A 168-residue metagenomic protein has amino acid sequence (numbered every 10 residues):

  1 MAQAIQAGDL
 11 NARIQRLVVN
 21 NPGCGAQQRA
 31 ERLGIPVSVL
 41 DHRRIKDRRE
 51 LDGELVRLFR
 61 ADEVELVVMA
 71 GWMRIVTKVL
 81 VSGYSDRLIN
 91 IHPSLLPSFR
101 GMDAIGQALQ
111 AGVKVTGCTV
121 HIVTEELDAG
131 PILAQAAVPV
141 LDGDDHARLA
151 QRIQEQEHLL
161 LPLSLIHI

Functional and structural regions predicted by a protein language model:
M1-G25, R29: N-terminal Rossmann-like dinucleotide-binding module
V37-S38, L66, L88, V115: Hydrophobic beta-strand scaffold residues
S38-R43, I91: Short beta->alpha connector loops at strand-helix junctions that form conserved, small/polar/Pro-enriched
D47-P97: Helix-adjacent hinge/juxtasegments
R100-A136: Short, glycine-/small-residue-rich phosphate/pyrophosphate-handling segment
P131-P162: Conserved anion/nucleotide-ligand pocket segment
I166-I168: Conserved small/polar residues in nucleotide/adenosyl-binding loops
